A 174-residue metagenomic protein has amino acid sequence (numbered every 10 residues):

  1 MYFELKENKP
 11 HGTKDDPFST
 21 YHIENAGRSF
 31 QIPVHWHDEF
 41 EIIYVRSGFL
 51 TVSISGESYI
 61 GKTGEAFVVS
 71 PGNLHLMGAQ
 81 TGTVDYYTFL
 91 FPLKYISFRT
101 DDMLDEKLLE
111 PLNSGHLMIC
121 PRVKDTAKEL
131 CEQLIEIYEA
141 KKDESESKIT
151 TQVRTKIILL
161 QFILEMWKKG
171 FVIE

Functional and structural regions predicted by a protein language model:
M1-K62, E106, L117: Generic protein-terminus/edge-of-domain signal
Y2-S19, L74-A140: A hydrophobic/aromatic-rich effector-binding and dimerization subdomain of bacterial HTH-type transcriptional regulators
S47-F49, G72, K94: Short loop segments at secondary-structure junctions
G61-L74: Conserved metal-binding segment of the jelly-roll/cupin
V123-E174: An amphipathic alpha-helical interaction segment
